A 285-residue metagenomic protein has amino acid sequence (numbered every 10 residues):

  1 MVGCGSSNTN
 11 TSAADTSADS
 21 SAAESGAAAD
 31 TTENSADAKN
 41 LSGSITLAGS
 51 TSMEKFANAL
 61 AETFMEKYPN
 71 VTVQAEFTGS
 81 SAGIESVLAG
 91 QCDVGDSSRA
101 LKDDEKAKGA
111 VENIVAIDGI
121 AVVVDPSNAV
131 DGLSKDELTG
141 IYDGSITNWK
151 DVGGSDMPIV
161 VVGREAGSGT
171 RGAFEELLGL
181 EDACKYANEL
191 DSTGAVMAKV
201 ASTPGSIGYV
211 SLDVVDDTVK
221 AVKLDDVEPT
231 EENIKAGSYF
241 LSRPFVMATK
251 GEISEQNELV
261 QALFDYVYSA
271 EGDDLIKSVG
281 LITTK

Functional and structural regions predicted by a protein language model:
M1-G3: C-terminal motif of bacterial Sec signal peptides marking the signal peptidase cleavage site
G5-K285: Exported/periplasmic ABC-transporter solute-binding proteins
